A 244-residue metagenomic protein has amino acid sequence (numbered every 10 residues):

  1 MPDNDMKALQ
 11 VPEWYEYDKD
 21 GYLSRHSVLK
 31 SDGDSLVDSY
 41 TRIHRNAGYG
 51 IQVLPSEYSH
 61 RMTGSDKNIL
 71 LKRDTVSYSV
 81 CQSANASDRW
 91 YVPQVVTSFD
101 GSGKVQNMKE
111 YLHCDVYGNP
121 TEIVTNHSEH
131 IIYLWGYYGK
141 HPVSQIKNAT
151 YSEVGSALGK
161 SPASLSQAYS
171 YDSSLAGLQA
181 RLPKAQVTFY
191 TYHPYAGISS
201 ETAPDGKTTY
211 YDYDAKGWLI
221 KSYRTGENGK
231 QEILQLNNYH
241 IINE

Functional and structural regions predicted by a protein language model:
M1-E16, G21-T125, E129-A203, K207-E244: Beta-strand elements of repeat-based all-beta scaffolds
